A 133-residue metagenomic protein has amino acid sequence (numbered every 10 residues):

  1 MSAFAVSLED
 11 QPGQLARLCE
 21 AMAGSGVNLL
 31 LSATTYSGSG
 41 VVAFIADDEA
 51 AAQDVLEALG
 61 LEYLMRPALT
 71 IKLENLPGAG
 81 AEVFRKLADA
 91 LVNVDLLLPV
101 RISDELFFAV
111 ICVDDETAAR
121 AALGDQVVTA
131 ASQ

Functional and structural regions predicted by a protein language model:
M1-Q133: A conserved regulatory-domain signal marking ACT and ACT-like small-molecule sensing domains and adjacent regulatory
